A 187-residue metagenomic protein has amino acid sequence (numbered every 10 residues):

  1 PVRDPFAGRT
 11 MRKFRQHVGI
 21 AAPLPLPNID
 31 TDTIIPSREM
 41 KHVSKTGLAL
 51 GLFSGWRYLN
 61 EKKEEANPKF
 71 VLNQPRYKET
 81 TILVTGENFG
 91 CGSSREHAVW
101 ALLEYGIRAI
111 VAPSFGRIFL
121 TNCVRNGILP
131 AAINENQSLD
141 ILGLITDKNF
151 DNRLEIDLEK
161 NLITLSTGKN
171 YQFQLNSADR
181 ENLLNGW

Functional and structural regions predicted by a protein language model:
P1-W187: Fe-S-dependent hydro-lyases/dehydratases of central metabolism
